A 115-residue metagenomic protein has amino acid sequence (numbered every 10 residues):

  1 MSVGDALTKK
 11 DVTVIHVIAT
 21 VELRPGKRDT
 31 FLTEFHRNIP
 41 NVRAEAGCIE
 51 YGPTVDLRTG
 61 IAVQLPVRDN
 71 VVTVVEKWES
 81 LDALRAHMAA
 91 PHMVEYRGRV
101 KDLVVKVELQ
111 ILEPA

Functional and structural regions predicted by a protein language model:
S2-T13, G52-N70, E95-A115: Glycine-rich beta-strand-turn "strand-cap" elements at beta-sheet edges
T8, R24, A86-A89: Alpha-helix initiation/capping motif
I15-V21: Active-site-flanking beta-strand signature of metal-NTP-handling nucleotidyl enzymes and homologous cyclase-like
E22-G26, W78-E79: Structural beta->alpha junctions
G26-L32: Short, conserved charged micro-motifs
R28, I61-A62, R85: A generic structural signal for short coil/turn motifs at secondary-structure boundaries
R37-I49, R68-Q110: An amphipathic, aromatic/His-enriched active-site/gating alpha helix that lines ligand/cofactor pockets
